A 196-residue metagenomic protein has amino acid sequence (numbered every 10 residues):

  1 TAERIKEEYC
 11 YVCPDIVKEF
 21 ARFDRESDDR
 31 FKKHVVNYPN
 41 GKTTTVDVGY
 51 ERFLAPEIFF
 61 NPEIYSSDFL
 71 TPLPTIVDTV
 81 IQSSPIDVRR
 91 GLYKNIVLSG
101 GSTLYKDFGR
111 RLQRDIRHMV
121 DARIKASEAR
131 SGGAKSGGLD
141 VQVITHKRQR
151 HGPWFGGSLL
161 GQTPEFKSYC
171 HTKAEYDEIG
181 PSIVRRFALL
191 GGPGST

Functional and structural regions predicted by a protein language model:
T1-T196: C-terminal region/appendage detector
